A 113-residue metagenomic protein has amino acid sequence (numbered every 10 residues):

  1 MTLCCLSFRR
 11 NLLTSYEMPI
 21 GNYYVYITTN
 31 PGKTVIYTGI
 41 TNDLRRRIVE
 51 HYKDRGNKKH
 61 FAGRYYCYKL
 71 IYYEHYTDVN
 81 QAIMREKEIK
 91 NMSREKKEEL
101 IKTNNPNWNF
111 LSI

Functional and structural regions predicted by a protein language model:
M1-N57, G63-Y73, N80-K87, N104-I113: GIY-YIG nuclease catalytic motif and its immediate N-terminal context
V79-N80, E95: Residues in well-ordered alpha-helical elements
K87-I101: Short arginine-rich
